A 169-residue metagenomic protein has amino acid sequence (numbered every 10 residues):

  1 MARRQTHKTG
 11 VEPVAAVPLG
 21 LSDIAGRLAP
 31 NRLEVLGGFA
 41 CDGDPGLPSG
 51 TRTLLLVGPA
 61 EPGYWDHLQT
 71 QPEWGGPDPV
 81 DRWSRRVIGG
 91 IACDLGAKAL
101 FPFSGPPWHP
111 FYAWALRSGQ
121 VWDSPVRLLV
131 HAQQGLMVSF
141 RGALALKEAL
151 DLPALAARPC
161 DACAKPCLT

Functional and structural regions predicted by a protein language model:
M1-T169: Non-ligating segments of multi-cofactor redox enzymes
